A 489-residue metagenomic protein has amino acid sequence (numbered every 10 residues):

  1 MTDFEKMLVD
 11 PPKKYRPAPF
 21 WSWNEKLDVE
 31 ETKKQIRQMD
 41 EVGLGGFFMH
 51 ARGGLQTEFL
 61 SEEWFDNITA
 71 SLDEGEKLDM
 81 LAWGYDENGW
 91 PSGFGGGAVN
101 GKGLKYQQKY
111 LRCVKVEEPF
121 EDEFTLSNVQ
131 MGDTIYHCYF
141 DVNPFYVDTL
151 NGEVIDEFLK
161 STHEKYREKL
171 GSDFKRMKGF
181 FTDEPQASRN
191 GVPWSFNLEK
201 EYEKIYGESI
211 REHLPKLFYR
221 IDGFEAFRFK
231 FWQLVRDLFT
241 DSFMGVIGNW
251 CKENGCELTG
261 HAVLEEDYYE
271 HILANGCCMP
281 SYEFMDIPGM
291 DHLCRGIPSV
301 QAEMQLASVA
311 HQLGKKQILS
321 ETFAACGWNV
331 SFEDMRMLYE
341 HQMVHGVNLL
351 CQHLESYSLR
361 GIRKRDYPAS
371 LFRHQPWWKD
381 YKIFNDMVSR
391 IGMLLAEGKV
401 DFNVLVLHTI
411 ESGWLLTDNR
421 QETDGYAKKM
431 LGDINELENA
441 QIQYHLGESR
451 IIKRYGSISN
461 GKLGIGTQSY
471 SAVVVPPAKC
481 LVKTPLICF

Functional and structural regions predicted by a protein language model:
M1-M7: Non-catalytic accessory regions flanking glycosidase/transglycosidase catalytic cores in CAZymes
M7, P11-A18, D28-K34, G45-R52 (+6 more regions): Carbohydrate-binding surfaces of carbohydrate-active enzymes
W23-N24: Alpha-helical support elements that line or immediately flank enzyme active sites and cofactor-binding pockets
F120-G171: Extended acidic/polar, glycine-enriched regions that form or flank non-catalytic beta-rich accessory modules
